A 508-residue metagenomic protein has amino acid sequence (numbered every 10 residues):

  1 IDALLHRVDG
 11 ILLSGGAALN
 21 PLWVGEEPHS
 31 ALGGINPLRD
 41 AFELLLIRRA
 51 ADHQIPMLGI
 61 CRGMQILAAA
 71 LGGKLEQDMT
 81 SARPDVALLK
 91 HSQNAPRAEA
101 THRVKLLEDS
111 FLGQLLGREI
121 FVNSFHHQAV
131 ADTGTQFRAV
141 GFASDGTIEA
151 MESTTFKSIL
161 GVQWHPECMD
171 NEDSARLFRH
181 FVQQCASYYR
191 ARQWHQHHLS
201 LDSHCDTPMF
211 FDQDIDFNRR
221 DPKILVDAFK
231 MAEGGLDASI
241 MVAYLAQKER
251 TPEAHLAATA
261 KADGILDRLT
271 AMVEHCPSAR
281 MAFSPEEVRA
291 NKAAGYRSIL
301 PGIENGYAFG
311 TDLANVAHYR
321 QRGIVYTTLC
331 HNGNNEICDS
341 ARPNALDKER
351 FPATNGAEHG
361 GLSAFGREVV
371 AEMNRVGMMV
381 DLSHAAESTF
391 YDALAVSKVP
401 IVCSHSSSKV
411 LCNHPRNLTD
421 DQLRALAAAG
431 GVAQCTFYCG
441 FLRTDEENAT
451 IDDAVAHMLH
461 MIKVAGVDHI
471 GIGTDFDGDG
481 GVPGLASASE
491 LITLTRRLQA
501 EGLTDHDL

Functional and structural regions predicted by a protein language model:
I1-L13, N36-H53, T80, P84-Q193: Amide-donor transfer/coupling interface in amidating biosynthetic enzymes
G16-L19: Short glycine-rich anion-binding loops that position phosphate/pyrophosphate groups of nucleotides and phosphorylated
P21-N36, C412: Glycine/threonine-rich flexible loop motifs
A50-P56, R297, M378, V399 (+1 more regions): A short helix->loop->beta-strand "cap" motif at the edges of active sites that frequently abuts
G59, G63, A68, G72: Gly/Ala-rich beta-loop-alpha elbow adjacent to hydrolase catalytic centers
S124-A129, G161-P166, S200-T207, A385 (+1 more regions): Histidine-centered catalytic micro-motifs
R190-P352, N413-I472, F476-D507: N-terminal hydrophobic targeting/anchoring segments and the immediately downstream early-domain regions of hydrolases
L329-D339, D347-A425, Q434-C439: Active-site core of metal-dependent hydrolases
